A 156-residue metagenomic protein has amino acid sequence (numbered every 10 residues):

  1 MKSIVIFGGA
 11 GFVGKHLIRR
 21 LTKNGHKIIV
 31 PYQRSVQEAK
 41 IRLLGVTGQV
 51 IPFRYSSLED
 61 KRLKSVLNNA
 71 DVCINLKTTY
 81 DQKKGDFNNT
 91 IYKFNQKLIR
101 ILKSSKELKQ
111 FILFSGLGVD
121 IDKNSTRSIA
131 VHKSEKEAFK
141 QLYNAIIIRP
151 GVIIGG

Functional and structural regions predicted by a protein language model:
K2-H26: N-terminal Rossmann NAD(P)H-binding glycine-rich loop of SDR-like oxidoreductase domains
S3, D71-V72, Q110: Structural motif
P31, L76, I148: The conserved SAM/SAH-binding core of class I Rossmann-like methyltransferase domains, concentrating on the hydrophobic
P31-V36, S56-S57: N-terminal Rossmann-fold cofactor-binding loop
R34-V46: Glycine-rich phosphate-binding loop and adjoining beta1-alpha1-beta2 segment of Rossmann-like nucleotide-binding folds
G45-K97, I101-K103, L117-I121: NAD(P)H-binding glycine-rich loop region in Rossmannoid oxidoreductase-like domains and their noncatalytic homologs
T79, K93-E135, K140-Q141, A145-G151: Conserved Rossmann-fold NAD(P)-dependent oxidoreductase catalytic core, especially the SDR/UDP-sugar
V152-G156: NAD(P)-dependent short-chain dehydrogenase/reductase
